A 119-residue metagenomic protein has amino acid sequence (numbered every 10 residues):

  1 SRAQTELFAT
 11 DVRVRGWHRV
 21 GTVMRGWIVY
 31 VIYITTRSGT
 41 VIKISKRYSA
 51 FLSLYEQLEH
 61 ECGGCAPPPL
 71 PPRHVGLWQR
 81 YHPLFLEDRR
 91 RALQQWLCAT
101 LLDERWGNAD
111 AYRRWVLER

Functional and structural regions predicted by a protein language model:
S1-R119: Phox homology (PX) phosphoinositide-binding domain
